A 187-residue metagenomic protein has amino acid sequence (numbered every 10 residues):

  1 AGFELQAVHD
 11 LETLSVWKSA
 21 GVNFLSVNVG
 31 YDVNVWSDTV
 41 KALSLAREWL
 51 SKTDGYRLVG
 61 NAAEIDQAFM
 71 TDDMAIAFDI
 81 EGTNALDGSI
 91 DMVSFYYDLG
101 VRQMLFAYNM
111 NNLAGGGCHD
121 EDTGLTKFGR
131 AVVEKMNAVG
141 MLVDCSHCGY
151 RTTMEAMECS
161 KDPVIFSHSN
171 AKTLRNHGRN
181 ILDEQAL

Functional and structural regions predicted by a protein language model:
A1-D122, K127, N176-L187: N-terminal hydrophobic targeting/anchoring segments and the immediately downstream early-domain regions of hydrolases
A107-Y108, L113-A186: Active-site core of metal-dependent hydrolases
